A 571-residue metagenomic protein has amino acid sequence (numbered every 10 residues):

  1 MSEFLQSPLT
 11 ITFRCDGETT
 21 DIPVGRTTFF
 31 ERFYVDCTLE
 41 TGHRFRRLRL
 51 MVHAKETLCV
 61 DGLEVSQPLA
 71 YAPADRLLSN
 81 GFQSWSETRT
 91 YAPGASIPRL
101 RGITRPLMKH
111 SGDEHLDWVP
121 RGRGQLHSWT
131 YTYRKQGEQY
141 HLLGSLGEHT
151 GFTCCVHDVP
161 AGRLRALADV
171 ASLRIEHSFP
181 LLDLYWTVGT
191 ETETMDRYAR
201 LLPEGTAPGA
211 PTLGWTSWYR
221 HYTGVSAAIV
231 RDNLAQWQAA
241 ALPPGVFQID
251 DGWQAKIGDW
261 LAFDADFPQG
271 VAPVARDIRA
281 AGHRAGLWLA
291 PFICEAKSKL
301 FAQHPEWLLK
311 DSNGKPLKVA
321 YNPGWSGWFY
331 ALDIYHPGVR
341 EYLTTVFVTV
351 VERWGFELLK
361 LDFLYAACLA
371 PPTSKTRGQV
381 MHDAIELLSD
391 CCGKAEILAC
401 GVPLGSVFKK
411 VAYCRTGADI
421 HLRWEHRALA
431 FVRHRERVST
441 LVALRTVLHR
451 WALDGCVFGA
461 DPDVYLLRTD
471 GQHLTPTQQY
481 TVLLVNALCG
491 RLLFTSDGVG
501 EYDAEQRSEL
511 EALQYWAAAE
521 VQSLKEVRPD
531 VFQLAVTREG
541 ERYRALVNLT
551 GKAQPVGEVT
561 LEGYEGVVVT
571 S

Functional and structural regions predicted by a protein language model:
S2-G245, R284: Carbohydrate-recognition beta-sandwich/jelly-roll modules in extracellular/periplasmic carbohydrate-active proteins
P211-W215, R220-V348, W354-P371: Aromatic-lined carbohydrate-binding/catalytic grooves of carbohydrate-active enzymes
H221-V225, Q254-I257, F292-K297, A366-A370 (+7 more regions): Flexible loop/turn segments at secondary-structure boundaries
V271-I278, R377-A395: Alpha-helix-loop-beta-strand connector modules within alpha/beta enzyme cores
A302-E341, T345, E386-E501: Glycan-recognition surfaces
L358, D362-L387, V402: P-loop NTPase motor core
Y480-V482, N486-C489, L493-F494, K525-G566: Carbohydrate-binding surface patches
L483-E526: Aromatic- and carboxylate-lined catalytic core of secreted/periplasmic carbohydrate-active enzymes
